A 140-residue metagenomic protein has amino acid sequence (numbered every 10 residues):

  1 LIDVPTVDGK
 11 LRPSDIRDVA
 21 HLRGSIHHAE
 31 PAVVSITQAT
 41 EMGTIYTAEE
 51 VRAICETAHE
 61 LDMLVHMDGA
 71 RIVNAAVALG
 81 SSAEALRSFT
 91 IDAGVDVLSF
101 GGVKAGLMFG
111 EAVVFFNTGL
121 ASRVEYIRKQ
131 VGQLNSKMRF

Functional and structural regions predicted by a protein language model:
L1-F140: Conserved PLP-enzyme active-site core in the AAT-like
